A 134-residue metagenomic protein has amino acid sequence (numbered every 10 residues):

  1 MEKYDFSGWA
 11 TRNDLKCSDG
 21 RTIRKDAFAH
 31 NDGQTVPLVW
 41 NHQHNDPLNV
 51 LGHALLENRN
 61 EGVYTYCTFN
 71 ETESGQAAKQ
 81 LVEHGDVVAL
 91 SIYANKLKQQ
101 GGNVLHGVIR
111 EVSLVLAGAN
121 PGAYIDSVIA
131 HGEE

Functional and structural regions predicted by a protein language model:
K3-G8, D14-C17, P37, H53-E134: Residue microenvironments linked to proteolytic maturation and disulfide-stabilized extracellular modules
D19-H30: Short Gly/aromatic-enriched secondary-structure transition segments
I23-R24, N45, E71-E73: Short, surface-exposed beta-strand-loop junctions and turns on beta-sheet-rich folds
Q34-D46, L90: Short conserved beta-strand and strand-loop elements enriched in small hydrophobics with frequent Asp/Gly
P47-L51: Short, 15-30-residue, compositionally biased linear elements with alpha-helical propensity or flexible coil
